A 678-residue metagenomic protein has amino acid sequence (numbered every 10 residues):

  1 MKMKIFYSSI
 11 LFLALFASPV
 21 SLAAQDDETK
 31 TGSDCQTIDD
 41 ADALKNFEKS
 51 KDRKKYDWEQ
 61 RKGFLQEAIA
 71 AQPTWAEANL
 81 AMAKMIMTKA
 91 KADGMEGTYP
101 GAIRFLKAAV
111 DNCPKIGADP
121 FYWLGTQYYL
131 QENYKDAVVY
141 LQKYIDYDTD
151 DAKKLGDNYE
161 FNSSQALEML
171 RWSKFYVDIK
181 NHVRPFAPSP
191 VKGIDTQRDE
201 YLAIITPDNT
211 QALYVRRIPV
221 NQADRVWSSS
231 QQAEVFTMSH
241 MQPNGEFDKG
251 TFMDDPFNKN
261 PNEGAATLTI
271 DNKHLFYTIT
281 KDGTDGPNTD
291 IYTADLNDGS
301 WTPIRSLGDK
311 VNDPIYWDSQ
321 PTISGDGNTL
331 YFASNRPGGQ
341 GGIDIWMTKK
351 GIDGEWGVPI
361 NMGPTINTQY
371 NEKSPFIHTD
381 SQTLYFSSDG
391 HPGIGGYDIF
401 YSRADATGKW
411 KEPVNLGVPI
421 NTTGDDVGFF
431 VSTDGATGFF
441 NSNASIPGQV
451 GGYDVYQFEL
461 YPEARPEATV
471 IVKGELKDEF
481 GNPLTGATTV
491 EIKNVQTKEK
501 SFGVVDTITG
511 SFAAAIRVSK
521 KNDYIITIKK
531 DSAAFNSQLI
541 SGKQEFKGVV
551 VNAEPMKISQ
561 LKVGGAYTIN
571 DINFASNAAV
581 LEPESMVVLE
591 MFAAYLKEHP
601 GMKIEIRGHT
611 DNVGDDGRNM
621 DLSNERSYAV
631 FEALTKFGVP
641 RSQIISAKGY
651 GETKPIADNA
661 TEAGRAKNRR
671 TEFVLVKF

Functional and structural regions predicted by a protein language model:
T29-I38, I116-D119, W123, L130 (+8 more regions): Short, conserved micro-motifs composed of acidic
Q36, E463-K603, P640, K677-F678: Periplasmic peptidoglycan-binding/tethering modules of Gram-negative envelope proteins
P73, P114-K115, T149, P600: Short coil turns that delineate tetratricopeptide repeat
S388, P392-G395, H599, R607-F678: Periplasmic OmpA-like peptidoglycan-binding domain that tethers envelope proteins to the cell wall
